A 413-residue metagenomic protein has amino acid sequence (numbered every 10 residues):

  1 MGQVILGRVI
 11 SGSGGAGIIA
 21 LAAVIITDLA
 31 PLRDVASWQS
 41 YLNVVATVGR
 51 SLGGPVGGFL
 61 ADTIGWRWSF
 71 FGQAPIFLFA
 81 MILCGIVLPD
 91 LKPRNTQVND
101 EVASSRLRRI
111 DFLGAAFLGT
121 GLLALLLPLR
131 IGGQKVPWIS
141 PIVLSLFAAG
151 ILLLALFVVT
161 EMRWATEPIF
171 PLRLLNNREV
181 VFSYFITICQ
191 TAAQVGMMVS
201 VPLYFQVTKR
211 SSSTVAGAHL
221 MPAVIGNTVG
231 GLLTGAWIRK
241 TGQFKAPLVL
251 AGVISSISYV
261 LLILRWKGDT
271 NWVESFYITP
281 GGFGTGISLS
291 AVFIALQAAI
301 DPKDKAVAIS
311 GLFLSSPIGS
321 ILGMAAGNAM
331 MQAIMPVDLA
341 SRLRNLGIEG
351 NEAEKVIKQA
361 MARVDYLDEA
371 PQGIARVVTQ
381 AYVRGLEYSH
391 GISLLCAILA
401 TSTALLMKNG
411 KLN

Functional and structural regions predicted by a protein language model:
M1-L113: Helix-loop-helix hairpins in multi-pass membrane proteins, especially solute transporters
M1-R8, L264-I278, I334-D338: Helix-loop junctions at membrane interfaces in 12-TM secondary transporters
V4, V56-I64, L129, G133 (+4 more regions): Interfacial helix-cap and linker-helix signal at transmembrane-aqueous boundaries of multi-pass secondary transporters
V9, S40-V48, L52-G53, I188 (+4 more regions): Transmembrane alpha-helical cores of Major Facilitator Superfamily
G49-G58, E274-E354, Y388-I392, L405: Small-residue-rich alpha-helical segments with characteristic i,i+4
R67-F185: Hydrophobic transmembrane-helix bundles of small-molecule transporters
P141, S145-L152, L156-V307: Transmembrane core module of solute transporters
M361-N413: Transmembrane-helix exit segments and adjacent C-terminal regions of multi-pass membrane proteins
